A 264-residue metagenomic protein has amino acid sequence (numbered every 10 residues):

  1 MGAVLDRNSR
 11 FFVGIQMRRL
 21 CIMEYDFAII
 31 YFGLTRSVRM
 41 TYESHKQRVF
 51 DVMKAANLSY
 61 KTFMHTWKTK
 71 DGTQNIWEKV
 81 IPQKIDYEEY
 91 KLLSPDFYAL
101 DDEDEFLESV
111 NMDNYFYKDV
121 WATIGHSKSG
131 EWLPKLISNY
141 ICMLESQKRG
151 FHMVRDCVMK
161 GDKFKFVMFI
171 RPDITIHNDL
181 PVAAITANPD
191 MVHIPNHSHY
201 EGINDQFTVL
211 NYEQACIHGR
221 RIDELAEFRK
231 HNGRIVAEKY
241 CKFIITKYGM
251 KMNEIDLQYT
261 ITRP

Functional and structural regions predicted by a protein language model:
D6-N8: Intrinsic-disorder-associated, low-complexity terminal segments enriched in Asp/Asn/His/Tyr and depleted of Lys/Arg
R10-I22: Short, Lys/Arg-enriched N-terminal segments with co-localized hydrophobic residues within the first ~10-30 amino acids
M23-P264: ER/Golgi luminal nucleotide-sugar-dependent glycosyltransferases, focusing on the catalytic module
